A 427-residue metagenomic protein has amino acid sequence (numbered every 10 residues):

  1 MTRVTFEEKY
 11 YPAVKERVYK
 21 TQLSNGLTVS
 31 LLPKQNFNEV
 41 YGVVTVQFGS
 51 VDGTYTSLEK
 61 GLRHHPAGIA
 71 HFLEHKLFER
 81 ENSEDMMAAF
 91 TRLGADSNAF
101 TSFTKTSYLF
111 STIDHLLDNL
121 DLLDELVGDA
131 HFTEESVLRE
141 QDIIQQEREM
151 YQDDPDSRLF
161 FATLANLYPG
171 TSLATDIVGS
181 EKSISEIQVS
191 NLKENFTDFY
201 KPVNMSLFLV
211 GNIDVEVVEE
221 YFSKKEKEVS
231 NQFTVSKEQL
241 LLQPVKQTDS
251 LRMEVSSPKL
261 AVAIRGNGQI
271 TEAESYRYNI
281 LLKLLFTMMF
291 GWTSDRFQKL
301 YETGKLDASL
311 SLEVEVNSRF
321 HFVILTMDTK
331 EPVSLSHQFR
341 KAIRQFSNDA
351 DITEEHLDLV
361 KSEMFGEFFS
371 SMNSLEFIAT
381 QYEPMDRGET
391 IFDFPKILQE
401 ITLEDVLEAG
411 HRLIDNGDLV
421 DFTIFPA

Functional and structural regions predicted by a protein language model:
M1-D85, K193-K299, A409, L419-A427: His/Glu-rich zincin catalytic helix
M1-T2, N82-T234, R277, T293 (+1 more regions): Charge-rich, well-structured scaffold segments of protease-associated domains
